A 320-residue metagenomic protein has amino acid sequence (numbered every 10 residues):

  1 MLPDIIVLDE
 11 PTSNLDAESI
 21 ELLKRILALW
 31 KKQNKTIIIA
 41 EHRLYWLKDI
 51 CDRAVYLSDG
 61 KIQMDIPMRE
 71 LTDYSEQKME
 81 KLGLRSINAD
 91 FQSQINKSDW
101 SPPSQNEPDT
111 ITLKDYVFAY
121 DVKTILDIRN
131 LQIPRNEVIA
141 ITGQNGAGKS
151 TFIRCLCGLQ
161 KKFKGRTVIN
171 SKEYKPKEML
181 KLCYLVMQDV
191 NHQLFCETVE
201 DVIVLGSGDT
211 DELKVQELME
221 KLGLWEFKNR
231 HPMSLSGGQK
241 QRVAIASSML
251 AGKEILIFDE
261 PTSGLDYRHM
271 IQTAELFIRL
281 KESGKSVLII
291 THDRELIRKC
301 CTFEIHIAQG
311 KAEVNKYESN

Functional and structural regions predicted by a protein language model:
I6-D9, L256-D259: Catalytic Walker B motif of ABC-type/P-loop ATPase nucleotide-binding domains
E41-H42, T291-H292: H-loop/switch region of ABC-family ATPase nucleotide-binding domains
K61-L84, K311-N320: Conserved beta-strand-loop-alpha-helix hinge in the C-terminal portion of ABC ATPase nucleotide-binding domains
T142-Q144: The feature captures the beta-strand-to-loop junction immediately N-terminal to the Walker
C157: Helix-to-loop junction immediately C-terminal to a conserved catalytic motif
E212-F227: Conserved ABC ATPase "signature" region
H231-L235, Q239: Conserved ABC ATPase signature
